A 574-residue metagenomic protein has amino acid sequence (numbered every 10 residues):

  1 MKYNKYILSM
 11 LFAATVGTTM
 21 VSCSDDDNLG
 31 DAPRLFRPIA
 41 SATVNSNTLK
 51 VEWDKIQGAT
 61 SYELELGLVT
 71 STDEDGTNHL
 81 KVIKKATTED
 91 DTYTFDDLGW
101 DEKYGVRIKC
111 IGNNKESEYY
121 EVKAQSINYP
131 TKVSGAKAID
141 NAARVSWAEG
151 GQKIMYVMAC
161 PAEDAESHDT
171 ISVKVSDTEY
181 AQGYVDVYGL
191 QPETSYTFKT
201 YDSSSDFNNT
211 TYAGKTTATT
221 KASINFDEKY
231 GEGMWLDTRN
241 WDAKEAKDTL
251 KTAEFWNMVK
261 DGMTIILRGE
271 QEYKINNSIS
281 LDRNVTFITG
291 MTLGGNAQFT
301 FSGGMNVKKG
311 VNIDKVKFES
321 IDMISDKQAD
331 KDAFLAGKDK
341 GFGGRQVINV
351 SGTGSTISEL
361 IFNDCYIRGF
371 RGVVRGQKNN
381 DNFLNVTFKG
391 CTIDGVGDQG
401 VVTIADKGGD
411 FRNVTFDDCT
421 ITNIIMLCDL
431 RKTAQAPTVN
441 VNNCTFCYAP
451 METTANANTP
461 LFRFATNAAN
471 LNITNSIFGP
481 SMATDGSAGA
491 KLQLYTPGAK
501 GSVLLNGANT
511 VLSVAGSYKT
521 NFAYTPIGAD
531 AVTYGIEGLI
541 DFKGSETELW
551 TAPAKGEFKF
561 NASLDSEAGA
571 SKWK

Functional and structural regions predicted by a protein language model:
M1-M10: Bacterial N-terminal signal peptides that target proteins for export
T18-S22: C-terminal motif of bacterial Sec signal peptides marking the signal peptidase cleavage site
S24-G58, W100, N113-G151, P192 (+1 more regions): Pro/Thr/Ser/Gly-rich low-complexity, intrinsically disordered linker/stalk tracts
E63-G99, M158-Q191: Recognizes extended acidic, P/S/T-rich segments that occur within or adjacent to Ig-like beta-sandwich modules
F95-E116, V187-T211: Beta-strand-rich modules
I224-G269, S563-W573: Acidic Gly/Asp/Thr-rich repetitive segments characteristic of extracellular carbohydrate-active and adhesion proteins
D248-V285, T292-G303: N-terminal extracellular ligand-recognition/capping segment immediately after the signal peptide
V285, M291-K574: Extracellular beta-rich repeat passengers
